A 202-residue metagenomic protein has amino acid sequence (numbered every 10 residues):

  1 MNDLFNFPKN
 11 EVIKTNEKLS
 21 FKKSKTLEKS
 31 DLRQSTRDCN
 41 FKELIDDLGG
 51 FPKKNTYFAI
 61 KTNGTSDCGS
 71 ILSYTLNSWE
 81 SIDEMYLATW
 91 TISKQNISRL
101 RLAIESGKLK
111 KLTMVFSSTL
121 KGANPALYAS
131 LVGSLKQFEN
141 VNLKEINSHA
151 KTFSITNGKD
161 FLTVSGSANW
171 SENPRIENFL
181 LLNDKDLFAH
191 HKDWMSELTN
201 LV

Functional and structural regions predicted by a protein language model:
M1-I82, E105-S106, L120, F161 (+1 more regions): N-terminal localization/anchoring segments of enzymes in phospholipid and broader phosphate metabolism
D3-F7, M85, N140-K192: HKD (HxKxxxxD) catalytic microenvironment of the phospholipase D
I60-G64, A88-I92, I176-N183: Short, exposed beta-strand "edge-strand" segments with a Pro/Gly-rich flavor and a Y/T-containing core
N63, V115-S117, L143-I146: Conserved beta-strand termini and adjacent loop/short-helix elements that scaffold enzyme active sites in alpha/beta
S66-D67, T91, N147, D186: Short beta->alpha linker loops
C68-F138: Primarily the HKD phosphodiesterase
G107-K111, L135-F138, R175-E177, K185-F188 (+1 more regions): Short, surface-exposed linear patches
H190-V202: Cysteine/selenocysteine-centered motifs that mediate thiol-based redox chemistry or coordinate metal-sulfur cofactors
